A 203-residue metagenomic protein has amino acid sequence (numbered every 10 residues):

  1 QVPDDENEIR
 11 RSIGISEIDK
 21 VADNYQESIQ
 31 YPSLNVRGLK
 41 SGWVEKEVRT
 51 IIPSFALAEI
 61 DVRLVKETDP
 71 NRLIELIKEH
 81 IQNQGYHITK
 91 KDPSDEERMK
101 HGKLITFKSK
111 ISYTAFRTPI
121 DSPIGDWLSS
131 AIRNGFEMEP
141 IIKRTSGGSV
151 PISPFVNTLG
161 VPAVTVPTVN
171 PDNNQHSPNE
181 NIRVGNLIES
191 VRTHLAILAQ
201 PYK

Functional and structural regions predicted by a protein language model:
Q1-N181, G185, E189: Metal-dependent amide/peptide-bond hydrolase catalytic core, centered on the "pita-bread" metallohydrolase fold
P178, P201-K203: A generic membrane alpha-helix/interface feature
T193-P201: C-terminal alpha-helix
